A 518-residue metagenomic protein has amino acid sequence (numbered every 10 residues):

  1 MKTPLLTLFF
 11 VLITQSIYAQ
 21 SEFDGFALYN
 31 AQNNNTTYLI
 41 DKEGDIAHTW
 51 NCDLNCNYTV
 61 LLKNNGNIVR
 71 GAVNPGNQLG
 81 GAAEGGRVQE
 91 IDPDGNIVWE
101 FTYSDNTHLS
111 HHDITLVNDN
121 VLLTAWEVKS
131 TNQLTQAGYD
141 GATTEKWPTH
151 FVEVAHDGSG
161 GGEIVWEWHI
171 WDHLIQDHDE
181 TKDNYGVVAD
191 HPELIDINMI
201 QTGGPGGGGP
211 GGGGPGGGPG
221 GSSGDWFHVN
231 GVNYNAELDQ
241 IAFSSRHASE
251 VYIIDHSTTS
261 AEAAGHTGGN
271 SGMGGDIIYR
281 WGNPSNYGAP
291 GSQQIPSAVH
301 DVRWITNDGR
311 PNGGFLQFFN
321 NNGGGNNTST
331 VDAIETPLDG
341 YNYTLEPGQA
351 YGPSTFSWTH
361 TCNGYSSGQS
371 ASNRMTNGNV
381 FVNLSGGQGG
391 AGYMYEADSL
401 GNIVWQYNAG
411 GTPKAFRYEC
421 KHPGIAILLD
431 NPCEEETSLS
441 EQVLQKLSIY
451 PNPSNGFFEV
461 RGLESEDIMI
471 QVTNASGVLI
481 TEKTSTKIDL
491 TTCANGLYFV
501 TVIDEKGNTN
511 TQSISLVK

Functional and structural regions predicted by a protein language model:
M1, P215, L447-I449: Generic N-terminal simple sequence motifs
M1-S21, L439: Bacterial Sec-dependent N-terminal signal peptides
I17-Y18, Y58-T59, G231, A371 (+3 more regions): Short, flexible, glycine/charge-rich loop motifs used to bind or transfer phosphoryl groups or to couple energy/partner
Q20-E436: Histidine-/acidic-rich catalytic cores in large beta-rich domains
K42, Q442-K518: C-terminal outer-membrane/trafficking sorting elements
W281, L439, I488: Short clusters of hydrophobic/aromatic residues that line enzyme substrate/ligand-binding pockets
